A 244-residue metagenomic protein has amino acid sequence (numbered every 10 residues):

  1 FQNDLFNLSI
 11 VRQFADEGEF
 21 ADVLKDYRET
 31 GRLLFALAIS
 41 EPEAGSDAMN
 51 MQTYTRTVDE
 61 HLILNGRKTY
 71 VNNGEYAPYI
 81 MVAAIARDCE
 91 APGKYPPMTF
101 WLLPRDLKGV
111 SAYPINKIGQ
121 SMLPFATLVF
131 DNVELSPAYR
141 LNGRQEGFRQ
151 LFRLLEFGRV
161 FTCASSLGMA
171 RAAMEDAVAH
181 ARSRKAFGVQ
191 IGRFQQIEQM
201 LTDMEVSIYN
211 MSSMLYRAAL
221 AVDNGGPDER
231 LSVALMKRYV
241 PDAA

Functional and structural regions predicted by a protein language model:
F1-G31, N72-Y79, V222: Internal helix-loop-helix
F14-E17, T57-L62, T127-V129, R153-A244: Alpha-helical interface subdomain recognition
T30-S40: A short, Trp-centered hydrophobic/proline-enriched beta-strand micro-motif
A44, T69-E75, F157-F161: Glycine-rich phosphate/pyrophosphate-binding beta-alpha loops
G45-D47, L62, L103: Hydrophobic, small-residue-rich alpha-helical packing segments that form membrane-like cores
N50, D106-S136: Flexible, small-/acidic-enriched active-site or ligand-binding loops
R67-S111: A short core secondary-structure module
D131-R149: Long, acidic (Asp/Glu-rich), low-complexity accessory segments flanking structured domains
